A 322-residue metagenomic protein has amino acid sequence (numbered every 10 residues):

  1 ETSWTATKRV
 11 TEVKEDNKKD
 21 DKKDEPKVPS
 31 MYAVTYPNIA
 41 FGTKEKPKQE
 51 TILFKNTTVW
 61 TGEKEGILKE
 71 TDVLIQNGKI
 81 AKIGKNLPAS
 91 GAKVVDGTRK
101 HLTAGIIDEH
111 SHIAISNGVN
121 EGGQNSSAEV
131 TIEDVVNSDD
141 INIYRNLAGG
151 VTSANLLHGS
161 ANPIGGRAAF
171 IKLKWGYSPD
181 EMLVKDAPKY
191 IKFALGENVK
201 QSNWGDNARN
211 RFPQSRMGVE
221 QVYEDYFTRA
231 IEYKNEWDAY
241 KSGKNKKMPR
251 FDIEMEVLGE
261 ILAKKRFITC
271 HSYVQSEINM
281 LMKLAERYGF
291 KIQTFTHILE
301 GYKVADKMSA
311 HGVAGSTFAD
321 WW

Functional and structural regions predicted by a protein language model:
T2-P47, T51: Pro/Ala/Gly-rich low-complexity, hydrophilic intrinsically disordered segments
F41-P47, V59-D72: Acidic, glycine-enriched loop/beta-strand segments at the rims of small-molecule binding/catalytic pockets
E50-I52, A89-E133, A148: Replace "His-x-His-based motif
T57, V73, G78, R99 (+3 more regions): Divalent metal-coordination and catalytic microenvironments
E65-T103: Histidine-rich, glycine-flanked metal-binding segment
V119-V136, Y177, A194, V199-W204 (+1 more regions): Active-site gating loops and adjacent loop-to-helix segments of metal-dependent hydrolytic enzymes
L147-T296: Polyanionic/metal-chelating signatures
S276-W322: Extended hydrophobic/aromatic segments used for targeting, binding, or gating
